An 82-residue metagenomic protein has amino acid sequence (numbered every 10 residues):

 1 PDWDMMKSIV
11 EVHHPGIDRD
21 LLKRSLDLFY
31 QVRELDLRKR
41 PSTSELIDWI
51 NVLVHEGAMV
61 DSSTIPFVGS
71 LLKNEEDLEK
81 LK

Functional and structural regions predicted by a protein language model:
P1-K82: C-terminal regulatory/interaction module of P-loop NTP-utilizing enzymes
